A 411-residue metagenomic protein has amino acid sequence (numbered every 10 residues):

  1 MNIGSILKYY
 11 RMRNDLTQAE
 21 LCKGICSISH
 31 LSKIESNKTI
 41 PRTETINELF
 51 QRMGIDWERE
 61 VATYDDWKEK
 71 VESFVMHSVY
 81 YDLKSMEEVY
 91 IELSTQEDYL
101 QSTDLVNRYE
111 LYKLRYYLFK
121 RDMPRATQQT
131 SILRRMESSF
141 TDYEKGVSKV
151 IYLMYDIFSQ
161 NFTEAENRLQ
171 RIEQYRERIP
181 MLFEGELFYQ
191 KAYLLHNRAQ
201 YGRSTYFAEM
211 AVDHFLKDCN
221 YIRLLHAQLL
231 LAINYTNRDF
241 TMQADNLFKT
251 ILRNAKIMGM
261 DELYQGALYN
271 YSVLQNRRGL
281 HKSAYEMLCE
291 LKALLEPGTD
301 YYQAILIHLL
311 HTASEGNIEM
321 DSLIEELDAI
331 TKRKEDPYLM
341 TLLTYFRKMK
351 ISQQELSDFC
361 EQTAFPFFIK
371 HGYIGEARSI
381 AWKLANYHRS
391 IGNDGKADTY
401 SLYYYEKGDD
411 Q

Functional and structural regions predicted by a protein language model:
M1, K8, P337-Q411: C-terminal non-catalytic interaction modules
N14-K33: Short alpha-helical DNA-recognition segment
R42-R59: DNA major-groove recognition helix of helix-turn-helix/homeodomain DNA-binding modules
G54-K70: Short C-terminal boundary/hinge segments that cap the last helix of small helical domains
E69-Y80, R108-K120, G146-N161, F183-A199 (+5 more regions): Tandem amphipathic alpha-helical repeat scaffolds
S78-E92, L118-I132, I157-R171, A199-M210 (+4 more regions): Helix-turn-helix repeat elements of alpha-solenoid scaffolds
Y90-D98, T130-S138, L169-P180, E209-N220 (+7 more regions): Amphipathic alpha-helical segments of tetratricopeptide repeats
Q101-V106, F140-K149, I179-Y189, D218-Q228 (+5 more regions): Alpha-solenoid helical repeat architecture
